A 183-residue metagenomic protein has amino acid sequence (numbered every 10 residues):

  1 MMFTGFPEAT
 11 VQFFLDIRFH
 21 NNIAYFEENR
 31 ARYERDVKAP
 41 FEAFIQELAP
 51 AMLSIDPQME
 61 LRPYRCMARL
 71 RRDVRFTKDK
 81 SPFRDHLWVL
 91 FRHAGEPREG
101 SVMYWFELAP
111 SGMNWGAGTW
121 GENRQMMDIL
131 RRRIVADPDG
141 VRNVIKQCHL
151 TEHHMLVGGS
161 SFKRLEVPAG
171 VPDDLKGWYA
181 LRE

Functional and structural regions predicted by a protein language model:
M1-T10: Acidic, low-complexity proline/glycine-rich segments
V11-F14, R30, A49, H86-W88 (+2 more regions): Short, well-ordered alpha-helical packing segments
L15-L70: Active-site acidic/histidine clusters and adjacent loop/turn architecture that either coordinate catalytic ions
I55-P57, P63, R69-H93, E99 (+1 more regions): Soluble extramembrane domains of integral membrane proteins
L70, W88, K163-K176: Aromatic/basic-lined ligand-recognition segments that form π-stacking hydrophobic pockets flanked by Lys/Arg to engage
R75-D137: Aromatic- and glycine-enriched beta-alpha-beta binding-site module
P110-G170: Compact, glycine/acidic-enriched structural inserts
W178-E183: Short, intrinsically disordered, charge-balanced linker/junction segments flanking boundaries in proteins
